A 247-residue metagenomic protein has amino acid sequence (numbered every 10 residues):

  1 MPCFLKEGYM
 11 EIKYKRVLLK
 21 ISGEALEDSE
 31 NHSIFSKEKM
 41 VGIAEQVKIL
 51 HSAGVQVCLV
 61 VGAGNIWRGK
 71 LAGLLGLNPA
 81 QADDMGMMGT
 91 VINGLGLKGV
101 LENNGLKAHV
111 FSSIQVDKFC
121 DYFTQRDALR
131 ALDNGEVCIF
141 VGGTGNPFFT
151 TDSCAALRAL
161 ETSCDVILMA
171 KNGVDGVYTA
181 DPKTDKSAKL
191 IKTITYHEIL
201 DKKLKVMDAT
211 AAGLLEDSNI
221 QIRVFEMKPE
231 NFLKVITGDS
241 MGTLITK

Functional and structural regions predicted by a protein language model:
Y9-K247: C-terminal catalytic "cap/lid" subdomain
